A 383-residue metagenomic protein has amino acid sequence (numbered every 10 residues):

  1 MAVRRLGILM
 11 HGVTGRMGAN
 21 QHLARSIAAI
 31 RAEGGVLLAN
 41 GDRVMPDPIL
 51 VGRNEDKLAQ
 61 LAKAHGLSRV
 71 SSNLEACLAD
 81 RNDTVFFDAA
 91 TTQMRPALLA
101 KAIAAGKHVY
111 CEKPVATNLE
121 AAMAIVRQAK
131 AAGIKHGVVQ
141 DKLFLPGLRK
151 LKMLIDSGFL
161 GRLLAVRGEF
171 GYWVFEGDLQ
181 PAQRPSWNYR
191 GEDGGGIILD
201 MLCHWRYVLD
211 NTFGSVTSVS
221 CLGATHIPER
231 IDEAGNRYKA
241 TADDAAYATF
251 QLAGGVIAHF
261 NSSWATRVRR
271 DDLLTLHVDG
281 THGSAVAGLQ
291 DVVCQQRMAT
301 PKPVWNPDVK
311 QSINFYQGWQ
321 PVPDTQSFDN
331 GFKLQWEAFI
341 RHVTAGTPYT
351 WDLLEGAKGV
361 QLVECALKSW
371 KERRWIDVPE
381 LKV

Functional and structural regions predicted by a protein language model:
A2-H65: N-terminal Rossmann-like dinucleotide-binding module
V3, I134, G161-A165, K368-V383: C-terminal capping/lid region of NAD(P)-dependent oxidoreductase domains
N40, R69-R81: Short acidic low-complexity segments
D83-V85, T91, P96-L143, G158: Beta-strand-loop-alpha-helix segment that lines the small-molecule cofactor/substrate pocket of alpha/beta enzymes
D88-A89, L252, N261, G280: Short, well-ordered coil/turn residues at beta-beta hairpins and beta-strand->alpha-helix junctions within
K142-A240, R373: Predominantly a Rossmann-like dinucleotide-binding segment in NAD(P)-dependent oxidoreductases
C203, S262-R270: Glycine-rich phosphate/pyrophosphate-binding beta-alpha loops
P228-A234, Y238-K239, Y247, Q251-L252 (+3 more regions): C-terminal glycine/acidic-rich active-site capping loop/insertion
